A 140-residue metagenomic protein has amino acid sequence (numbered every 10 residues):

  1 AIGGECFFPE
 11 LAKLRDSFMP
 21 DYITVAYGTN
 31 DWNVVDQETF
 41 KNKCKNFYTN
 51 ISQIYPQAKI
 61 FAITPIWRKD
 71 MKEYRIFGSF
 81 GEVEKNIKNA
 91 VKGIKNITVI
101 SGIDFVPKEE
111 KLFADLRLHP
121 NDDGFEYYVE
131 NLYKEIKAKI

Functional and structural regions predicted by a protein language model:
A1-G4: A short beta-strand-loop structural module common to alpha/beta enzyme folds
P9-I140: Alpha-helical cap/lid subdomain in secreted, periplasmic, or secretory-pathway luminal O-acyl-processing enzymes
